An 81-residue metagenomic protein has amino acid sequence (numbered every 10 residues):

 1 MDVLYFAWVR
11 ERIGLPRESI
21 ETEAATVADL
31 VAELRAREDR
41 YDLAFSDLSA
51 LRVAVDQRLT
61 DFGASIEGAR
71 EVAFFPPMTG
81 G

Functional and structural regions predicted by a protein language model:
M1-G80: Ubiquitin-like/PB1-type beta-grasp interaction modules and other compact soluble beta-rich domains
